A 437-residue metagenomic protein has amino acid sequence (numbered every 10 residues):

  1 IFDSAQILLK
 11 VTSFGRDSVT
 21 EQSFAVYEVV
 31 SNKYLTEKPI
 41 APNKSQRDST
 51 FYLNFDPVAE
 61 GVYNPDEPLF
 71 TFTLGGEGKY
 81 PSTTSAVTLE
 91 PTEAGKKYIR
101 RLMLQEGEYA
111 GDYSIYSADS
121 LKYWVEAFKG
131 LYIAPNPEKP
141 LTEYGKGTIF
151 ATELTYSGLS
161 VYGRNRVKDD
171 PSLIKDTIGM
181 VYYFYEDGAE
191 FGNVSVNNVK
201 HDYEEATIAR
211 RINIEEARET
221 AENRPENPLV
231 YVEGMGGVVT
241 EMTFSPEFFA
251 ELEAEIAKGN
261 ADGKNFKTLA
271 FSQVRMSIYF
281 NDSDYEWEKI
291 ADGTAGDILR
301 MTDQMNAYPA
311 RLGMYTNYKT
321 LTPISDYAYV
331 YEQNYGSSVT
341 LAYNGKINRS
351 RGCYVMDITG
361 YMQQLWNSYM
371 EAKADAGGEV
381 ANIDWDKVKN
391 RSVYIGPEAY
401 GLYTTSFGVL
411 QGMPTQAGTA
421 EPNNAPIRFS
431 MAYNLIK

Functional and structural regions predicted by a protein language model:
I1-K437: Secreted, disulfide-rich extracellular signaling modules
